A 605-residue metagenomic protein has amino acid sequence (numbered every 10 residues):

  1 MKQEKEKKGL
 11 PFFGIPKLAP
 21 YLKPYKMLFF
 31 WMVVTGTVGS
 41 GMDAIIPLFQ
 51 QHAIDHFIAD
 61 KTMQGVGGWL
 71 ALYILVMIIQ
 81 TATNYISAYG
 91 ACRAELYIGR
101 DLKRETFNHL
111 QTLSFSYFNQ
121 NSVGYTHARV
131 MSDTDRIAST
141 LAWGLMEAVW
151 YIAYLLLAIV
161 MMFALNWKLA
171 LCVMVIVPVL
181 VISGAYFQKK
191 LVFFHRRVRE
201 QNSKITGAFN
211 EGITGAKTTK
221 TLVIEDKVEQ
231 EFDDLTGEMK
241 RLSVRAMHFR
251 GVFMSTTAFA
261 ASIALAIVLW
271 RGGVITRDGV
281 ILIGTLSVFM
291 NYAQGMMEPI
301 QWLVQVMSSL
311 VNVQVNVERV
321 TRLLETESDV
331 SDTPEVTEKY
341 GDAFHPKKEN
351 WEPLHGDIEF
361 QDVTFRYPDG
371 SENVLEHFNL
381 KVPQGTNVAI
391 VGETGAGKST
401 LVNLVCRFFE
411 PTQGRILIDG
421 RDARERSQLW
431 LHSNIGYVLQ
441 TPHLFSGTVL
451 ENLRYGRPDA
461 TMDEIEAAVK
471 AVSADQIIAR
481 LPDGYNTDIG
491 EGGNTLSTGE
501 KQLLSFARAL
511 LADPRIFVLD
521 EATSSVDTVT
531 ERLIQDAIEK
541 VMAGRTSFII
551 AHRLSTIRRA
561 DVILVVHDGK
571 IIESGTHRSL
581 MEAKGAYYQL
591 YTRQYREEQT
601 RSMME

Functional and structural regions predicted by a protein language model:
K2-E6, L96, R104-A128, S132-T134 (+5 more regions): Short intracellular "coupling" helices and adjacent cytoplasmic loop segments at the cytosolic face of multi-pass
G14, L22, S87, A91-E95 (+2 more regions): Juxtamembrane loop-to-helix connectors within ABC transporter transmembrane domains
K23, F29-I86, G90, F163-K168 (+1 more regions): Transmembrane helix-loop-helix hairpins at lipid-water interfaces of multipass membrane proteins, especially the type-1
P24-M27, F115-S116, S132-L141, L145 (+8 more regions): An intracellular "coupling" helix at the cytosolic face of ABC transporter transmembrane type-1 domains
V34, M42-I46, T83, E95 (+4 more regions): Hydrophobic alpha-helical transmembrane segments of ABC transporter permease domains
K61-A71, M161-V175, R245, F249-R319 (+1 more regions): Helix-loop-helix
Y340-E605: ABC-type nucleotide-binding domain
